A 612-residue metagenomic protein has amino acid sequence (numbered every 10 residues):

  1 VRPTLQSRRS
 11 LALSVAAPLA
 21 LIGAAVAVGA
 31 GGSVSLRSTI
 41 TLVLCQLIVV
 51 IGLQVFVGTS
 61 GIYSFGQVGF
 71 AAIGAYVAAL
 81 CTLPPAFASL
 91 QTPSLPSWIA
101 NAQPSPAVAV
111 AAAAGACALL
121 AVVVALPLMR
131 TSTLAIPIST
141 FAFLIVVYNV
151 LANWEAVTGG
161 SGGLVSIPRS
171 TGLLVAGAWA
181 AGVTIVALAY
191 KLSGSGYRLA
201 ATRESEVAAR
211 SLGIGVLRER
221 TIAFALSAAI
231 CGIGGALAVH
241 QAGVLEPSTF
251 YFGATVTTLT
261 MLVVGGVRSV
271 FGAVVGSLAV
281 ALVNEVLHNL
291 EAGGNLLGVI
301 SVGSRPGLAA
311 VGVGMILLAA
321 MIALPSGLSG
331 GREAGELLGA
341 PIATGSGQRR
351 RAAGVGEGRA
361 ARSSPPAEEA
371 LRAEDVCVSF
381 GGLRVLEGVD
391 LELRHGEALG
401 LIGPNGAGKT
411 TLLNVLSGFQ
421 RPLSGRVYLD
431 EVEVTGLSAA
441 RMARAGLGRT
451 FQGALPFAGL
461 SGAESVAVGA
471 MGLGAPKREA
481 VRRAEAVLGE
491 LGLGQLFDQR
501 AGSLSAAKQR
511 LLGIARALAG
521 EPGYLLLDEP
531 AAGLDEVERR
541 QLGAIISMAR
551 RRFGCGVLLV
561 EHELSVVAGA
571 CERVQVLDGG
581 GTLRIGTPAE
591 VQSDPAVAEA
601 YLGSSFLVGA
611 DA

Functional and structural regions predicted by a protein language model:
R2-G354: Transmembrane alpha-helices and adjacent helix-loop boundaries
I402-P404: The feature captures the beta-strand-to-loop junction immediately N-terminal to the Walker
S417: Helix-to-loop junction immediately C-terminal to a conserved catalytic motif
E479-L496, A544-M548: Conserved ABC ATPase "signature" region
E521: Conserved catalytic motifs of ABC-family nucleotide-binding domains
L525-E529: Catalytic Walker B motif of ABC-type/P-loop ATPase nucleotide-binding domains
